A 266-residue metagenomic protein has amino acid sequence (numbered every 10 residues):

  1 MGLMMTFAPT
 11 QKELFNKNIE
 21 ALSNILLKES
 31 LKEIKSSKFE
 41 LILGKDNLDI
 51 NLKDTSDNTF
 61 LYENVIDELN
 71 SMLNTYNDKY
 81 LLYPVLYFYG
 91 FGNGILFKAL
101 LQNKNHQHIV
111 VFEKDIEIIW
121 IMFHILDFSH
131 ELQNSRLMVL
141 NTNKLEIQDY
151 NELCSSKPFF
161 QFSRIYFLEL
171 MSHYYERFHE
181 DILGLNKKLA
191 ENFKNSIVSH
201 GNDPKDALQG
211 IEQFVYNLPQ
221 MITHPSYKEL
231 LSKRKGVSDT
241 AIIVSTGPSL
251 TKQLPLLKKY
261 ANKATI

Functional and structural regions predicted by a protein language model:
M1-A241, P248-A264: N-terminal donor/sugar-recognition subdomains of glycan-related enzymes, prototypically the membrane-proximal stem
